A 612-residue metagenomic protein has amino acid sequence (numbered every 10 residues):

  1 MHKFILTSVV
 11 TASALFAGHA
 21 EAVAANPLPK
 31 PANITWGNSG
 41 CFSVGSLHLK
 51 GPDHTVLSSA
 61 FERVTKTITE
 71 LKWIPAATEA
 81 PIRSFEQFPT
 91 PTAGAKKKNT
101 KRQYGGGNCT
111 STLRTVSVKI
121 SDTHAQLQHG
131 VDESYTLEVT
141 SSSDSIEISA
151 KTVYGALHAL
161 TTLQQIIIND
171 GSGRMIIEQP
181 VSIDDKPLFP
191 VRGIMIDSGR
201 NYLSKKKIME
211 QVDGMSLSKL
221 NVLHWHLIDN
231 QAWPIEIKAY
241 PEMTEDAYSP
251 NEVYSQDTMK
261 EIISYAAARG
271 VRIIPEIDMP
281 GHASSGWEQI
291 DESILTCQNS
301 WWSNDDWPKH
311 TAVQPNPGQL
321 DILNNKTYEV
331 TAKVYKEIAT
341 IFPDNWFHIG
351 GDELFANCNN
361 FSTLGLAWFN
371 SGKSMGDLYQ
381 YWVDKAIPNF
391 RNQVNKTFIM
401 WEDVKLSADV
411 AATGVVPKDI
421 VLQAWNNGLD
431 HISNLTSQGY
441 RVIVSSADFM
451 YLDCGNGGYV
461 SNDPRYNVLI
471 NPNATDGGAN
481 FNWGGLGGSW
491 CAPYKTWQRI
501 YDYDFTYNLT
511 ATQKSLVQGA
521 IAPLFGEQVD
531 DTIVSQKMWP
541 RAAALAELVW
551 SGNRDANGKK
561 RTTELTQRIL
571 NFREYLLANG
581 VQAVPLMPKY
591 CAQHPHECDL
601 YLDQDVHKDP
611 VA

Functional and structural regions predicted by a protein language model:
M1-A22: Fungal secretory targeting signals
F16-P190, A339, F398-A408, V416 (+3 more regions): Acidic, contiguous N-terminal accessory segments
N33, N108, E242, Q298-N299 (+6 more regions): N-linked glycosylation sites
P52, I120-S121, A150, L227-I228 (+6 more regions): Active-site-proximal beta-strand/loop segments in catalytic clefts of secreted hydrolases
L127-Y328, K333-W346, I521-F525, V529: Feature activates predominantly on carbohydrate-active enzymes
Y202-S204, N230-P234, P280-S285, L354-C358 (+4 more regions): Flexible loop/turn segments at secondary-structure boundaries
P308-T311, P315-V421, W425-G439: Active-site neighborhood of glycoside hydrolase catalytic domains
M400-D403, V410-A612: Flexible, acidic glycine-rich loops studded with aromatic residues
